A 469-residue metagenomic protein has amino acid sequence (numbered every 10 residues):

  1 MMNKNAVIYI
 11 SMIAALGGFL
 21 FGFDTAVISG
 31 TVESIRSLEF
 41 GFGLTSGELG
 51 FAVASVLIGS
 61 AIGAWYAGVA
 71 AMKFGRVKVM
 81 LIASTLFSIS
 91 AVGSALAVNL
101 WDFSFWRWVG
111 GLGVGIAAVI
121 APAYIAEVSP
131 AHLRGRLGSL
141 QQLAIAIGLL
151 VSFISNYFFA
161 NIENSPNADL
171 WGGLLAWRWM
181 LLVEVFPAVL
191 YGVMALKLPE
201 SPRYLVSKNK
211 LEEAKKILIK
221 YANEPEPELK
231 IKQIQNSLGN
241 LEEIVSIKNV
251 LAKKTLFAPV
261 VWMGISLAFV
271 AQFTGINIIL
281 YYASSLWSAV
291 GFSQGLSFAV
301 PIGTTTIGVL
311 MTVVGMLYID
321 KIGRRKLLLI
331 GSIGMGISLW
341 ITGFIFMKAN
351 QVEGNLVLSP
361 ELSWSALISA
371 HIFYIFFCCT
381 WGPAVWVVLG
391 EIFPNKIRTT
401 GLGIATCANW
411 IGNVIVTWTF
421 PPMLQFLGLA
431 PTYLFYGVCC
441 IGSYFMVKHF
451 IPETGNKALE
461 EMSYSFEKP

Functional and structural regions predicted by a protein language model:
M1-E213, I219, N240-P469: Alpha-helical transmembrane bundle of multi-pass membrane proteins
I219-K230: Short intracellular "coupling" helices and adjacent cytoplasmic loop segments at the cytosolic face of multi-pass
L229-Q233, N249: Short, flexible loop/turn segments with low-complexity composition
